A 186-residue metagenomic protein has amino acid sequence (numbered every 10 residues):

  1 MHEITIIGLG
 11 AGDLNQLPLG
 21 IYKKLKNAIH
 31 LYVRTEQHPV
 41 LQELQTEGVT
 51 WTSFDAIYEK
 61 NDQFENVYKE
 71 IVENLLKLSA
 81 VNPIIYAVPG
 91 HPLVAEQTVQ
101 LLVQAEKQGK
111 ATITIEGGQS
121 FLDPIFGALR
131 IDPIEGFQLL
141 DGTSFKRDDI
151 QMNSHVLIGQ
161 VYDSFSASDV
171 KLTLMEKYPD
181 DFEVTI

Functional and structural regions predicted by a protein language model:
M1-T114: Class I S-adenosyl-L-methionine
E3-I6, I84, Q100-V103, A111-I186: Beta-strand/loop-alpha-helix module characteristic of Rossmann-like adenine-cofactor folds
